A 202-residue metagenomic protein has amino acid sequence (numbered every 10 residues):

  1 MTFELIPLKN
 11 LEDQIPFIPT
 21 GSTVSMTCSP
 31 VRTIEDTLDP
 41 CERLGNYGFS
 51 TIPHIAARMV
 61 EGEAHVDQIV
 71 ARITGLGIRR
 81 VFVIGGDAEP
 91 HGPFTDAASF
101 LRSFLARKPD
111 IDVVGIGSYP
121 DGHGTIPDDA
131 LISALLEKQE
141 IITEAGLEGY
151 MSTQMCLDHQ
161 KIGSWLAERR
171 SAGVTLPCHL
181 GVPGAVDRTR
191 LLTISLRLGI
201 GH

Functional and structural regions predicted by a protein language model:
M1-S133, E137-E140: Active-site beta->alpha loop and helix N-cap motifs at the rims of alpha/beta catalytic domains
H91-H202: Catalytic alpha/beta core domains of metabolic enzymes, predominantly
